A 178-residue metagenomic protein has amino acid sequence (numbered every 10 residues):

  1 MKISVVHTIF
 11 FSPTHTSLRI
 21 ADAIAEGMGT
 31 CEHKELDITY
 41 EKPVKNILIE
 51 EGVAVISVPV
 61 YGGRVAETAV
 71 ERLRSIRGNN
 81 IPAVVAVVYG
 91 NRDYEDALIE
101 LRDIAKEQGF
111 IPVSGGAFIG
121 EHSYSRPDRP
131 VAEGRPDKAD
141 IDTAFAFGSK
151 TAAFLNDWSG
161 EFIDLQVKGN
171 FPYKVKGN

Functional and structural regions predicted by a protein language model:
M1-T8, S12-G177: FMN-binding flavodoxin-like domain, especially the glycine-rich phosphate-binding loop
